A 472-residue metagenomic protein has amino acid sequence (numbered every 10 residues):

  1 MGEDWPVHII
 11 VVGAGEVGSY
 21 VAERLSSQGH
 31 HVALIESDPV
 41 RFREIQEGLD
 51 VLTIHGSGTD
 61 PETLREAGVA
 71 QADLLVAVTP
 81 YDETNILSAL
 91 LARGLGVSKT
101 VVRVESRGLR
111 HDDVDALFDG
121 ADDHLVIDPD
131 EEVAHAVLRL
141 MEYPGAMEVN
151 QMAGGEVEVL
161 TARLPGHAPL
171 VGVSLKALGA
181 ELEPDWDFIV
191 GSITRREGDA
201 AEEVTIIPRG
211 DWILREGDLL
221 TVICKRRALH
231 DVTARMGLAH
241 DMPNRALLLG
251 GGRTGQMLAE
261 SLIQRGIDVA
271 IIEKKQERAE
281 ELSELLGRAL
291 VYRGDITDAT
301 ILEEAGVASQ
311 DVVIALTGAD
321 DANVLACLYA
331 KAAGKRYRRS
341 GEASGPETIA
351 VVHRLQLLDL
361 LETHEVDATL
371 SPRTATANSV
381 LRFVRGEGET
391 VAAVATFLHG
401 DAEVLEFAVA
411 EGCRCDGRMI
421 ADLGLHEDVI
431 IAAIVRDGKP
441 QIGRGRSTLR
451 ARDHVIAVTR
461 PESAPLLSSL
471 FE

Functional and structural regions predicted by a protein language model:
M1-E472: Cytosolic regulatory regions of ion transport systems
